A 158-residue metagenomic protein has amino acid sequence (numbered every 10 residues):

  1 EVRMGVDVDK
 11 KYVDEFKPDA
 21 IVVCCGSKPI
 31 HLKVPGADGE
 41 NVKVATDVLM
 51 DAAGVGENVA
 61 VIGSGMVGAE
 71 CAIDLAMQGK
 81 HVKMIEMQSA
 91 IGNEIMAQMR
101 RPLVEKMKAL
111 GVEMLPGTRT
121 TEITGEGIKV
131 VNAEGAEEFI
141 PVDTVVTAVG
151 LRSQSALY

Functional and structural regions predicted by a protein language model:
E1-V2, L103-V112: Helical element adjacent to the flavin cofactor pocket in flavoenzyme catalytic cores
V2-A20, C24-V34, D38-N41, T46-Q98 (+2 more regions): Rossmann-like dinucleotide/flavin-binding elements
